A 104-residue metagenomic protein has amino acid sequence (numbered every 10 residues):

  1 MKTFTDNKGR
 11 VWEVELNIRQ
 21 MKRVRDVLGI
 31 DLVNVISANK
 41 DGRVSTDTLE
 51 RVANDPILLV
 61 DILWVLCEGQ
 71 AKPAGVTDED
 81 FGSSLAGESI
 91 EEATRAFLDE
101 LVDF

Functional and structural regions predicted by a protein language model:
M1-V11, I18, I30-V60, G69-F104: Charged interaction scaffolds used for protein-protein
L16-L28: N-terminal first-folded block
L63: A residue-level signal for conserved active-site and pocket-lining positions in enzyme catalytic cores
